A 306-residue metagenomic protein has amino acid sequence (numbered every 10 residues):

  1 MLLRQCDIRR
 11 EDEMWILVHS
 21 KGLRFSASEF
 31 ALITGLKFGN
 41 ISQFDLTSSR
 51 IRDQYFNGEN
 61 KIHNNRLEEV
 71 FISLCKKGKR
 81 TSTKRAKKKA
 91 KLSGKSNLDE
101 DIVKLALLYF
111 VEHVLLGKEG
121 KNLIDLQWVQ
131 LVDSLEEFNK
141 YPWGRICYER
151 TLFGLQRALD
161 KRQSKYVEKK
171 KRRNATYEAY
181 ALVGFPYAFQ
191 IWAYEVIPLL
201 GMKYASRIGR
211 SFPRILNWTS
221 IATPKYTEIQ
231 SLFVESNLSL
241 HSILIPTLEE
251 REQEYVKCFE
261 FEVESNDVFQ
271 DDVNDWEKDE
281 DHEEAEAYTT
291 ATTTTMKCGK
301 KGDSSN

Functional and structural regions predicted by a protein language model:
M1-N306: Structural stabilizers in ordered domains
